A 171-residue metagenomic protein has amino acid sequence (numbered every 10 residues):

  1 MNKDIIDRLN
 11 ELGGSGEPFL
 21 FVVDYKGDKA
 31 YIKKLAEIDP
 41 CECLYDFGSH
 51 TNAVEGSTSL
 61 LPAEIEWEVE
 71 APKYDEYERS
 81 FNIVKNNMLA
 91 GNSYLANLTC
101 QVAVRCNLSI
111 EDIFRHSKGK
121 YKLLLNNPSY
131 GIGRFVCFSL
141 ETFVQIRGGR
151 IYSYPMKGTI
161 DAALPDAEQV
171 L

Functional and structural regions predicted by a protein language model:
M1-L171: Extended alpha-helical targeting/anchoring segments, especially N-terminal organellar/secretory targeting helices
